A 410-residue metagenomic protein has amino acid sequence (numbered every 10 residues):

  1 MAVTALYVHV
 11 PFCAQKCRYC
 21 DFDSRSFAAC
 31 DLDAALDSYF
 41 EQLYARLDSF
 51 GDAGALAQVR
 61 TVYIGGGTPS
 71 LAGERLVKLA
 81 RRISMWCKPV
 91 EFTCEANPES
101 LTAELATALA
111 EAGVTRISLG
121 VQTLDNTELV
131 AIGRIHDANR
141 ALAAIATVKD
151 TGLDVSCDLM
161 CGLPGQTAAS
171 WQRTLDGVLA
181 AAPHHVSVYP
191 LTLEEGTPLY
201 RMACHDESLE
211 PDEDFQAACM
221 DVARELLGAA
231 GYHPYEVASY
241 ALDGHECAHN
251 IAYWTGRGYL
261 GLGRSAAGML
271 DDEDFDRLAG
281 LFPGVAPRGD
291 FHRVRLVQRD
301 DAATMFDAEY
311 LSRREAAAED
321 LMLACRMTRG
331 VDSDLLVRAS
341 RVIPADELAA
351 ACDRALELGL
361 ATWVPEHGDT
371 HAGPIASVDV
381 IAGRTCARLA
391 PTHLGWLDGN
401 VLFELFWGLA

Functional and structural regions predicted by a protein language model:
A2-A5, S24-A53, Q58-V342: C-terminal scaffold of the Radical SAM
L6-V10: Short active-site neighborhood of thiol/selenol oxidoreductases, capturing the structured segment around
P11-S24: Local cysteine-cluster metal-coordination motifs and their immediate loop/turn environment, predominantly Fe-S cluster
C20, C94, C157, G289 (+3 more regions): Intrinsic disorder/low-complexity signal
D21, G133, F403: Short, flexible helix/strand-to-coil boundary loops that buttress conserved ligand/catalytic motifs in alpha/beta
R295-H393, A410: Basic, glycine-rich polyanion-binding accessory segments appended to enzymes
H393-A410: Short, amphipathic alpha-helical interaction segments positioned at domain boundaries
